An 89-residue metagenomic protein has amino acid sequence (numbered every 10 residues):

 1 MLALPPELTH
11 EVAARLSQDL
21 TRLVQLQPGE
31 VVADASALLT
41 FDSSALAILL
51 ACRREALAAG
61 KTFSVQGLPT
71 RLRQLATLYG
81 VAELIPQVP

Functional and structural regions predicted by a protein language model:
M1-F41, L50-P89: STAS-like cytosolic regulatory interaction modules
